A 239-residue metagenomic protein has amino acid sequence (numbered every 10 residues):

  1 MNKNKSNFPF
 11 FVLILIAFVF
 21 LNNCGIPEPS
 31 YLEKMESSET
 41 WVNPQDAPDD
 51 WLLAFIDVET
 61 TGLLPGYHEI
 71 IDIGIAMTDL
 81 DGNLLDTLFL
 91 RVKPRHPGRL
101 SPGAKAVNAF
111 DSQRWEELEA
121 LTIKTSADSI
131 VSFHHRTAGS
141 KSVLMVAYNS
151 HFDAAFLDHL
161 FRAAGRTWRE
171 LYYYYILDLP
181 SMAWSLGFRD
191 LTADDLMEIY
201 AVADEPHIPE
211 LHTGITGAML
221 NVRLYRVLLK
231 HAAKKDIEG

Functional and structural regions predicted by a protein language model:
N2-F11: Bacterial N-terminal signal peptides that target proteins for export
A17-M35: Bacterial Sec-dependent signal peptides at the C-terminal "C-region" and cleavage site
T40-H151, I199, H212: Conserved non-catalytic scaffold segment of RNase H-like nuclease domains
H68-I70, A155-D158, G165-R169, Y174 (+1 more regions): Catalytic phosphate/metal-binding cores of nucleic-acid and nucleotide-processing enzymes, i.e., regions that mediate
Q113-L118, A164-E170: Short, polar/flexible loop-turn hinges at active-site or ligand-entry regions and domain interfaces
L144-H151, A155-F156, L160-F161, T192-G239: Acidic, Mg2+-coordinating catalytic module of metal-dependent nucleases/exonucleases that use a two-metal-ion mechanism
Y175-L191: Short alpha-helix plus adjacent loop in nuclease-associated cores
